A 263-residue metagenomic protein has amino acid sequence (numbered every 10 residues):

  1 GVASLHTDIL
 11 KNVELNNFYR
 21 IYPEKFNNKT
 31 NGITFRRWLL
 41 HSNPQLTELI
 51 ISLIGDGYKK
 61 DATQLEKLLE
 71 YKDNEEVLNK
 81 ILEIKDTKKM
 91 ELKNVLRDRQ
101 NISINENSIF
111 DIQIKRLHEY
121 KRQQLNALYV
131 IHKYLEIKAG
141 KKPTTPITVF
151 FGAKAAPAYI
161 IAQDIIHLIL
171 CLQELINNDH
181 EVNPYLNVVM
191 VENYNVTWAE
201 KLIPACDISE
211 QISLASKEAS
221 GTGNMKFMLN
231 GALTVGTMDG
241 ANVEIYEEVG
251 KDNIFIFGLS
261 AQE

Functional and structural regions predicted by a protein language model:
G1-K11: Extended catalytic-interface subdomain
V2, G32, I112-K115, Y120 (+7 more regions): Generic beta-strand/beta-sheet core signal
L10-V13, Y129-V130, I160-D164, A199-I203 (+2 more regions): A short acidic (Asp/Glu
N17, Y22-L68, P204-A205, I212-E263: Catalytic binding pocket for nucleotide-activated donors in carbohydrate/polymer assembly enzymes
R36, L40, L78, L82 (+7 more regions): Hydrophobic alpha-helical scaffolding
L39-S103, N107: Extended, charge-enriched "interface" segments that sit outside catalytic cores
D86-A199: Long, K/E/R/D-enriched contiguous segments that form extended
